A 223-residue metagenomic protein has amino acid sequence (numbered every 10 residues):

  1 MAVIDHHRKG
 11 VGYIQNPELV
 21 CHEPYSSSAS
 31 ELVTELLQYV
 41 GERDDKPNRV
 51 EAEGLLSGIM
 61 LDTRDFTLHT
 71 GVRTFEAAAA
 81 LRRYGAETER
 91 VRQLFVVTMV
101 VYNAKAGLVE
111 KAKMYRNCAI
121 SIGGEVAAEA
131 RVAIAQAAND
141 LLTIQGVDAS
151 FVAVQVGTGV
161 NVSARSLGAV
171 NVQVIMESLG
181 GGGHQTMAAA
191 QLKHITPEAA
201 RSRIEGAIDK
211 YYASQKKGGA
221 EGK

Functional and structural regions predicted by a protein language model:
M1, D5-H7, G219-K223: Proteins with a high burden of low-complexity, intrinsically disordered sequence enriched in S/T/G/P/A and R, requiring
A2-I4, L19-H22, A119, F151-A153: Hydrophobic/aromatic beta-strand patches that form the interior of the parallel beta-sheet core in alpha/beta enzyme
H6-A78: Short alpha-helices
L56, L61-K223: Hydrophobic helix-and-loop "lid/oligomerization" segment in the mid-to-C-terminal part of catalytic domains
